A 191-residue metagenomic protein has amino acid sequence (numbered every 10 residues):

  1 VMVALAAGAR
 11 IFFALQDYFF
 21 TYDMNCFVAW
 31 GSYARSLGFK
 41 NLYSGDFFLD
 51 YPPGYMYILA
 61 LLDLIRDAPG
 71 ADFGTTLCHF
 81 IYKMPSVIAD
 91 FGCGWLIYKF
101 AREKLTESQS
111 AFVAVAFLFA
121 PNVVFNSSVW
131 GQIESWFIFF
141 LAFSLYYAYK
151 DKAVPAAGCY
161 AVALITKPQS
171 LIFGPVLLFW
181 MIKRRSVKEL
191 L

Functional and structural regions predicted by a protein language model:
V1-A29, L37-F39, K83, V87-D90: Transmembrane signal-anchor helices characteristic of membrane glycosylation enzymes that use polyprenol
A6, V113-F119, Y160, L164: Short helix- or helix-capping micro-motifs that position conserved polar/aromatic residues at function-defining sites
D23-D50, G54, L61-D72: Extracytosolic helix-loop segments that constitute the early lumenal/periplasmic catalytic or substrate-binding loops
F73-T76, I97-P121, P155: Transmembrane-helix signature of polytopic, membrane-embedded enzymes that assemble or transfer cell-envelope glycans
F80-L105, F143: Transmembrane-helix motifs of polytopic, lipid-linked glycan transferases
P85-I88, V115-F119, V123-L141, T166 (+1 more regions): Multi-pass, polyprenyl lipid-linked donor-dependent membrane glycosyltransferases
L96-K99, W136-A153: Specific aromatic-rich, kink-prone transmembrane helix
F173-L191: Perimembrane helix-loop-helix junctions
